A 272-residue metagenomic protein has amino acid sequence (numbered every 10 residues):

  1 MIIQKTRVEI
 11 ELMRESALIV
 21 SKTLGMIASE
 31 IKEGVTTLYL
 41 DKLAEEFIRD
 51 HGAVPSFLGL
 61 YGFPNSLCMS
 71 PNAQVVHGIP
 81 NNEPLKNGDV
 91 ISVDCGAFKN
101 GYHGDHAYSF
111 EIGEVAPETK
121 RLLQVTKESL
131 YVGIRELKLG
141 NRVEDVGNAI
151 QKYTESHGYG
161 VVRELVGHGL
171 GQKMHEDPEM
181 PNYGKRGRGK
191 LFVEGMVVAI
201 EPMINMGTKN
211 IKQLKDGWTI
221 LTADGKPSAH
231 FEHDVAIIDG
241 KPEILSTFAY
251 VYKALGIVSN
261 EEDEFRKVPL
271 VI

Functional and structural regions predicted by a protein language model:
M1-I272: Active-site neighborhoods and metal-handling regions in enzymes and metal-associated proteins
